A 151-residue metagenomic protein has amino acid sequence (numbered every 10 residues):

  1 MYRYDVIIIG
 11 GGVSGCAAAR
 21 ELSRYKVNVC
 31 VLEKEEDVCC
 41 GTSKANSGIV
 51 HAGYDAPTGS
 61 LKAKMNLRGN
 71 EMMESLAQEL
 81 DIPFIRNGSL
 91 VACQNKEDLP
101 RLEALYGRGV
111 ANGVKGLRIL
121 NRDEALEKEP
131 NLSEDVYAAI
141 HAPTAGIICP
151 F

Functional and structural regions predicted by a protein language model:
Y2-Y4, I9, Y25, A45 (+2 more regions): Residue-level preference for short coil/turn positions at secondary-structure junctions
Y4-V31: N-terminal Rossmann-like FAD-binding beta1-loop-alpha1 element of flavoenzymes
G12, E35, G48: Proline-glycine-enriched beta-turn/loop adjacent to the NAD(P) cofactor-binding site in Rossmann-like oxidoreductases
S23-A45: Glycine-rich FAD pyrophosphate-binding loop
Y25-V27, Q78, P130: Proline-centered flexible-loop/turn and helix-kink motifs
G48-K128: Dinucleotide-binding Rossmann-like beta1-alpha1 core, especially the glycine-rich loop that anchors the ADP
P83-V91, L126-F151: Helix-loop-beta segment of a Rossmann-like dinucleotide-binding subdomain
